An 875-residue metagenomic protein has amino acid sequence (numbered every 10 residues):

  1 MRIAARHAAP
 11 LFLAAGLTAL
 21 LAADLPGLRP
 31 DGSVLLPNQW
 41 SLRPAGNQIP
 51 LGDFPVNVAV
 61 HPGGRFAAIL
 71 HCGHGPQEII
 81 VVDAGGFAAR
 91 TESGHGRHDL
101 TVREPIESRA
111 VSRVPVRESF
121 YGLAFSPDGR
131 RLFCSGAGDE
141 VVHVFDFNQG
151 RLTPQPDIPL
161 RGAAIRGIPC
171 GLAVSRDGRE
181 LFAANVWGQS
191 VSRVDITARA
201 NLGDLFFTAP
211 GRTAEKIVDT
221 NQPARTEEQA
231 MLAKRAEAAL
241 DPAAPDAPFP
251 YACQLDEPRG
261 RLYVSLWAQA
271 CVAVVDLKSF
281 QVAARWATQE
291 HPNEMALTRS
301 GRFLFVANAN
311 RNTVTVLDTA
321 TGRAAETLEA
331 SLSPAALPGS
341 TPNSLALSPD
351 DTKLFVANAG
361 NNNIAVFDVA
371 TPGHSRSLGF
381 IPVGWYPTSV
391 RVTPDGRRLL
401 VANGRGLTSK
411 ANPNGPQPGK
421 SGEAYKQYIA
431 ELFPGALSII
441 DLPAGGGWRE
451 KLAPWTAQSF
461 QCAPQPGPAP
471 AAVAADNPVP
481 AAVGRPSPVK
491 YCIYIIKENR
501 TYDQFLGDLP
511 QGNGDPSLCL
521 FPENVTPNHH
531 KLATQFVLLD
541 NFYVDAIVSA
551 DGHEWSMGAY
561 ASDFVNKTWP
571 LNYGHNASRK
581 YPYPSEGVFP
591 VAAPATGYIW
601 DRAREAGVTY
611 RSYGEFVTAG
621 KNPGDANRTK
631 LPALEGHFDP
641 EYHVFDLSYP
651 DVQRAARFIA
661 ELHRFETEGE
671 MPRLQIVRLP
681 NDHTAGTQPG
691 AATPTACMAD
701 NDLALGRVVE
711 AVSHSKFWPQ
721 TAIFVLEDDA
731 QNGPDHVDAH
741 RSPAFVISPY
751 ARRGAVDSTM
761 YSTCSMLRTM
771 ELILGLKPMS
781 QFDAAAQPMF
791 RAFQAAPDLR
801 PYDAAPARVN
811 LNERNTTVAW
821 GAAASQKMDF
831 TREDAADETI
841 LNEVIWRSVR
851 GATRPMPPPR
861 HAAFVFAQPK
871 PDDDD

Functional and structural regions predicted by a protein language model:
M1-A5: N-terminal secretory signal peptides that target proteins for export/translocation
A8, S119, G129, C134 (+22 more regions): Compositionally biased, intrinsically disordered low-complexity regions enriched in proline and serine
A8-A19: Bacterial N-terminal signal peptides
A9, R397-L399, T629-P632: Intrinsically disordered low-complexity regions specifically enriched for long asparagine
A15, L42, A430, S549 (+1 more regions): A generic structural signal for short, non-catalytic loop/turn and secondary-structure boundary residues
L20-N477: Predominantly soluble domains enriched in secretory-pathway, periplasmic, or organellar proteins
L452-D875: N-terminal pro-sequences and low-complexity stem/linker regions of secreted or lumenal proteins
